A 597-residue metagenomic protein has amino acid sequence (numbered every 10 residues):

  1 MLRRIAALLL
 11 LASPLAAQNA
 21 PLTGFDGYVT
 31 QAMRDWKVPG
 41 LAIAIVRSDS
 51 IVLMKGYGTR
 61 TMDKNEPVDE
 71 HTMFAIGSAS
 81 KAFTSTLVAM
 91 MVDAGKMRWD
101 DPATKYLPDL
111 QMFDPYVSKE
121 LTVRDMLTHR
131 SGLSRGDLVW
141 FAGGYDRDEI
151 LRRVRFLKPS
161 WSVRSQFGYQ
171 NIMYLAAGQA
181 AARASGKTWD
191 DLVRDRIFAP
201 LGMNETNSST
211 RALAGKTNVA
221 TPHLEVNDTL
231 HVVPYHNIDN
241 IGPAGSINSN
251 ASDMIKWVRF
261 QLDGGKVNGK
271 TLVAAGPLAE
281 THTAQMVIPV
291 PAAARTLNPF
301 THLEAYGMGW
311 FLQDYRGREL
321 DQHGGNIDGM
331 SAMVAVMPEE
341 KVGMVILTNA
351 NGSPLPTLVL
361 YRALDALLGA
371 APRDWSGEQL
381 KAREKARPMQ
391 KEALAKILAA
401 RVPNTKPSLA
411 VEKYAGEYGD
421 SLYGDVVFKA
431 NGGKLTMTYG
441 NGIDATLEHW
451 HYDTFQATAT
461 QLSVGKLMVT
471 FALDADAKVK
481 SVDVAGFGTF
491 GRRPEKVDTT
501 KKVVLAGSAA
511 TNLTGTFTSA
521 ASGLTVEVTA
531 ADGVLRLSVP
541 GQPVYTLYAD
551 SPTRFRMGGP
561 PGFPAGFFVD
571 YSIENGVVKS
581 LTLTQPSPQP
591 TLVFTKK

Functional and structural regions predicted by a protein language model:
M1-L8: Sec-dependent signal peptide recognition, specifically the positively charged N-region followed immediately by
A12-P14: N-terminal signal peptide c-region/cleavage motif recognized by signal peptidases
Q18-M54, L138-F141, A182-D195, A199 (+3 more regions): Catalytic loop of the DD-peptidase/beta-lactamase superfamily, centered on the K-T-G motif and neighboring
G24, G40, M62, E70 (+7 more regions): Active-site helix/loop module of the DD-peptidase/beta-lactamase fold, centered on the serine-lysine SxxK catalytic
R60-D69, P354-R362: A short, polar/charged loop-to-alpha-helix boundary motif
S78-A79, G168-N171: Catalytic nucleophile serine of serine hydrolases, specifically the conserved "nucleophile elbow" pentapeptide
T122, I172-M173: Mid-domain, small-residue-enriched loop/turn segments at the edges of structured enzyme/sensor domains
D148-S160, E225-D239, D314-Y315: The feature captures the short pre-catalytic strand/loop hairpin that immediately precedes and shapes the active-site
